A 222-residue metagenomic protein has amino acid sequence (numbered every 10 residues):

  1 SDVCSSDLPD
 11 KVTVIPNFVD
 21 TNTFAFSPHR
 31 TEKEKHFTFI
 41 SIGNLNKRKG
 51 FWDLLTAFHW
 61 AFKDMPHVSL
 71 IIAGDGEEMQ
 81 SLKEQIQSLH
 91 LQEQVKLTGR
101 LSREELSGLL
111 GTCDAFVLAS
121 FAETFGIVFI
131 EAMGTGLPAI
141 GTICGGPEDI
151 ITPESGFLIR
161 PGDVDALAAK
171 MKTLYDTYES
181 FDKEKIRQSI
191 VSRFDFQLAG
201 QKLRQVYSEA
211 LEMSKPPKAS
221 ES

Functional and structural regions predicted by a protein language model:
S1-S5: Short, small-residue-biased leader/transition segments that mark boundaries at the very start of proteins
F18: Carbohydrate-associated surface elements
E32-H59: Conserved donor-binding/catalytic core segment of Leloir-type glycosyltransferases
K83-L101: Nucleotide-activated donor-binding/catalytic signature segment of Leloir-type glycosyltransferases, i.e., the conserved
R100-L101, G108-C113: Short alpha-helical donor nucleotide-sugar binding micro-motif in glycosyltransferases
F121: Aromatic "clamp/platform" in nucleotide-sugar-dependent glycosyltransferases that forms part of the donor/acceptor
P138-G141: Short hydrophobic beta-strand element within catalytic cores of glycosyltransferases and related nucleotide-activated
P153, F157-V164, T173-E179: Conserved acidic donor-binding segment of nucleotide-sugar-dependent glycosyltransferases
